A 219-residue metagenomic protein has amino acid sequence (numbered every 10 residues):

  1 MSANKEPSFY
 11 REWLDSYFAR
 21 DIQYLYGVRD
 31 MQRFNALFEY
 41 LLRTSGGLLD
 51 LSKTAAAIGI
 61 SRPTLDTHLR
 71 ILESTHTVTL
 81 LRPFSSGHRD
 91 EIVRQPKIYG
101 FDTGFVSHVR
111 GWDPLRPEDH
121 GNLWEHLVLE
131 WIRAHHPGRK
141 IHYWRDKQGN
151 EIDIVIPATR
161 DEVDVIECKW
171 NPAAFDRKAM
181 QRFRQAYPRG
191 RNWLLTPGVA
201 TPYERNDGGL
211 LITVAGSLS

Functional and structural regions predicted by a protein language model:
M1-L48, T77: Interdomain motor-coupling "hinge/lid" segment immediately C-terminal to the ATP-binding subdomain of NTP-driven enzymes
F18, I58, H68-I71: Structural/interface elements that position substrates and couple domains in central-metabolism enzymes
Y26, E39-Y40, A56-A57, R116-P117 (+1 more regions): A generic structural signal for short
L48-I58: A short alpha-helical element within helix-turn-helix/winged-helix DNA-binding domains across DNA-binding proteins
T64: Residues in the helix-turn-helix
T67-I71, H76-T77, R82-S219: A cross-kingdom feature that marks ATP-driven nucleic-acid transaction machinery
